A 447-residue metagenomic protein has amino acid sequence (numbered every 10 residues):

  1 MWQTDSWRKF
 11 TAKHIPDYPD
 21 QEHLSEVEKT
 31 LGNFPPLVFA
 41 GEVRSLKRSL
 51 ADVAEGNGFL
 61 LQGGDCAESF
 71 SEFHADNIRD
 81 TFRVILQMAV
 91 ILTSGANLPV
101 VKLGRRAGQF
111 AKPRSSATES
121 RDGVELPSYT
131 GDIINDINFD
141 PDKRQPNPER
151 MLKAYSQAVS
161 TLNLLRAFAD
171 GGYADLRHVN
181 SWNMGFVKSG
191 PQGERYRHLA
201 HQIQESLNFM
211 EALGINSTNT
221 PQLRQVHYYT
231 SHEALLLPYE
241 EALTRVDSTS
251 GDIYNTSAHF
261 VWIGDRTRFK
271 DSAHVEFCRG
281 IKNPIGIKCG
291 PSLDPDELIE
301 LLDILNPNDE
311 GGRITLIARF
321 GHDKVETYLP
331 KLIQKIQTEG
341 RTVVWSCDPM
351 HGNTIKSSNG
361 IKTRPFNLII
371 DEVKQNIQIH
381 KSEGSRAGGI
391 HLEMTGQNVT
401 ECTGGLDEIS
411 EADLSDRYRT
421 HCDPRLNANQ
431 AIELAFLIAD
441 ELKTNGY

Functional and structural regions predicted by a protein language model:
M1-F59: N-terminal basic/disordered segments at the start of proteins
S45-K47, D271-H274, L301, P330-L332: Glycine-rich, charged/polar anion/phosphate-binding loops that engage phosphate groups from diverse ligands
L50-V53, I91-T93, F277-C278, I379-E383: A general structural signal for short secondary-structure junctions and capping/turn motifs
E55, S257, G280-K282, E339-R341 (+1 more regions): Short, well-ordered loop/turn elements at secondary-structure boundaries
F59-G64, V101: Short, hydrophobic/glycine-enriched beta-strand segments
A67-E68, E72-G321, R364, E372 (+3 more regions): Active-site-facing alpha/beta catalytic cores
L301-L305, R313-W345, H351-T400: Non-transmembrane, aqueous-exposed alpha-helical and coiled segments at domain scale
